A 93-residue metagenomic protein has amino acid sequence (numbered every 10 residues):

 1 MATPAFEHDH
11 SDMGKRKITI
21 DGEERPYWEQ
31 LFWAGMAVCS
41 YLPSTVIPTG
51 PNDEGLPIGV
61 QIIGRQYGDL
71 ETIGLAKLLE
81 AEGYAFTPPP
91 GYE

Functional and structural regions predicted by a protein language model:
M1-G35, C39, P90-Y92: Serine-dependent amide/ester hydrolase catalytic core
V38-E93: Structural helix-boundary/capping segments
